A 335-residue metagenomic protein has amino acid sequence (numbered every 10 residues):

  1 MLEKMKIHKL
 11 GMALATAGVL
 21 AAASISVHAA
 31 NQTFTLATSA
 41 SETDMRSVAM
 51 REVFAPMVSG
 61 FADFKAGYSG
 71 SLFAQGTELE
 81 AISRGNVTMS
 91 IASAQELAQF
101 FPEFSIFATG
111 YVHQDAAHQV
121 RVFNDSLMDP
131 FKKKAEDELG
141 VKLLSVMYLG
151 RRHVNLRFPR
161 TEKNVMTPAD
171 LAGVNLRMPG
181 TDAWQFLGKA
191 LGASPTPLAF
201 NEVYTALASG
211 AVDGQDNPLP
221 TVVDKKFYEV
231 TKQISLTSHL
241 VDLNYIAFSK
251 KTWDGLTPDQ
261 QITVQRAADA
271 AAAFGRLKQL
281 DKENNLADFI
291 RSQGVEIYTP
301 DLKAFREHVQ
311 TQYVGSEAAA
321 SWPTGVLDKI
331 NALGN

Functional and structural regions predicted by a protein language model:
M1-I7: N-terminal secretory signal peptides that target proteins for export/translocation
L2, L14, A29-Q119, E136-D137 (+1 more regions): N-terminal secretory/targeting leader peptides
H8, A21, E162-V165: Short, solvent-exposed loop/turn positions at domain surfaces that link secondary-structure elements or cap domain
K9, V27-H28: Serine/threonine-rich, low-complexity intrinsically disordered segments
K9-G18: Sec-dependent N-terminal signal peptides
A22-S26: N-terminal signal peptide c-region/cleavage motif recognized by signal peptidases
A116-K134: A gly/proline- and charged-residue-enriched helix-loop-helix capping module
